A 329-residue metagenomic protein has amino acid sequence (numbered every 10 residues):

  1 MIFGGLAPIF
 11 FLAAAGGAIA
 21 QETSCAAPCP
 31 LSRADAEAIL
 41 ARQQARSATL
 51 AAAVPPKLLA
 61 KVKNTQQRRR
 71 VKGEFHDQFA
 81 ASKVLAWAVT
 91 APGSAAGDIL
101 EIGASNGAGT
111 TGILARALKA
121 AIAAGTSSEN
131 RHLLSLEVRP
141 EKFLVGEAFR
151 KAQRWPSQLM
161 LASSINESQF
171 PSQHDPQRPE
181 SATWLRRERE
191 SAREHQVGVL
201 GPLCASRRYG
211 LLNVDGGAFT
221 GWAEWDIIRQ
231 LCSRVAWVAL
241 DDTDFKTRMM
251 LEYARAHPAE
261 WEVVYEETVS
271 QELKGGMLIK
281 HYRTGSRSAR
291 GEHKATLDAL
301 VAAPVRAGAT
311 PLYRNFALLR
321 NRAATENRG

Functional and structural regions predicted by a protein language model:
M1-A7: Classical eukaryotic N-terminal signal peptides for Sec-dependent ER targeting/secretion, especially the positively
A18-A20: Boundary at the C-terminal end of the N-terminal hydrophobic targeting segment
E22-A239, T243-G329: A short alpha-helical cap/connector motif
